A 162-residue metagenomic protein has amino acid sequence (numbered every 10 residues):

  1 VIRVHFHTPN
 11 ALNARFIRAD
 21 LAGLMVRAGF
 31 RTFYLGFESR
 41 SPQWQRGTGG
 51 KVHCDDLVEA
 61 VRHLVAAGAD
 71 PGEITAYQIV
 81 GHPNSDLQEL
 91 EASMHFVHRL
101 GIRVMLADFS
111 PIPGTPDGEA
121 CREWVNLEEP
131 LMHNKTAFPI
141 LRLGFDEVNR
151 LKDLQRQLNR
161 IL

Functional and structural regions predicted by a protein language model:
V1-I74, V80: Conserved SAM/AdoMet-binding glycine-rich loop
E73, L87-L162: C-terminal accessory regions of radical SAM enzymes
